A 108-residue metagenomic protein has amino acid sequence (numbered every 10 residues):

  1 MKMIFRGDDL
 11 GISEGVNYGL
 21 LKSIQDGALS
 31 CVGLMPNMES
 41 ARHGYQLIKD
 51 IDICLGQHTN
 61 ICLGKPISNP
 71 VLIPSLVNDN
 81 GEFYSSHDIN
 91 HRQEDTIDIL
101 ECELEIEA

Functional and structural regions predicted by a protein language model:
M1-E14, L20: Boundary/entry segment of secreted carbohydrate-active catalytic domains
K2-I4, L29-G33, D52-H58: Structural preference for beta-strand elements that scaffold enzyme active sites
D8-L10, M35-N37, H58-C62, I89-N90: Active-site beta-loop-alpha junctions enriched in small/polar residues
E14-E39: A short alpha/beta connector and helix-capping loop motif
L20-D26, R42-C54, P70-N78: Acidic (Asp/Glu)-rich catalytic clusters
C54-I61, D79-Y84: Non-cysteine beta-strand/loop elements that form the S-adenosyl-L-methionine
P66-D98: Active-site gating loops and adjacent loop-to-helix segments of metal-dependent hydrolytic enzymes
I99-A108: CE4/NodB-like, metal-dependent polysaccharide N-deacetylase domain that modifies extracellular/periplasmic N-acetylated
